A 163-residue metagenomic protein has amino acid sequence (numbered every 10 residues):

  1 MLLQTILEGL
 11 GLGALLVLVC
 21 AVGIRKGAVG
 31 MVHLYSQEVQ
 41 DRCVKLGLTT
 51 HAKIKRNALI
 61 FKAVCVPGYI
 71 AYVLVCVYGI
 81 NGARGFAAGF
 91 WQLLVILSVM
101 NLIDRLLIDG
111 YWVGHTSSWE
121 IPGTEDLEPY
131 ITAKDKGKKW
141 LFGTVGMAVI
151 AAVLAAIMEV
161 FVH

Functional and structural regions predicted by a protein language model:
I6-G30, I96-W112: Hydrophobic alpha-helical membrane-embedded segments
E8, G82-V99: Interfacial segments of alpha-helical transmembrane regions
L15-N57: Interfacial loop at the N-terminal end of multi-pass membrane proteins
Q40-I54, E120-K138: Short membrane-interface loop/juxtamembrane segments of multi-pass integral membrane proteins
A58-Y78, K139-V153: Core segments of transmembrane alpha-helices that mediate helix-helix packing or line hydrophobic substrate/ligand
Q92-L93, L97-D109, I131-I150: C-terminal halves and exits of single transmembrane alpha-helices
R105-E125: Juxtamembrane non-transmembrane "cap" segments at the membrane-aqueous interface of multi-pass membrane proteins
L154-H163: Juxtamembrane boundary at the C-terminal end of a transmembrane helix
